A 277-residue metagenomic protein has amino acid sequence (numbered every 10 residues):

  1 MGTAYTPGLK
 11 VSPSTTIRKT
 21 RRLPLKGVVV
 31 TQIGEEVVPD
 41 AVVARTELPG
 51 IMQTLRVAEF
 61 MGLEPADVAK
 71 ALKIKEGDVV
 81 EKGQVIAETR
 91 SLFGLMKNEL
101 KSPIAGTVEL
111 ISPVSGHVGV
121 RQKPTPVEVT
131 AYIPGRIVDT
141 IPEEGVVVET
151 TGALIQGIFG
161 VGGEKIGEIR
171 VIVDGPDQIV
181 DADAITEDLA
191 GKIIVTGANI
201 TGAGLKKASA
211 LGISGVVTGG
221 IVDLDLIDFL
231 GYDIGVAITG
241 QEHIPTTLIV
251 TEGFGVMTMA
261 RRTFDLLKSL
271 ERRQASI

Functional and structural regions predicted by a protein language model:
M1-I277: Well-ordered secondary-structure scaffolds
